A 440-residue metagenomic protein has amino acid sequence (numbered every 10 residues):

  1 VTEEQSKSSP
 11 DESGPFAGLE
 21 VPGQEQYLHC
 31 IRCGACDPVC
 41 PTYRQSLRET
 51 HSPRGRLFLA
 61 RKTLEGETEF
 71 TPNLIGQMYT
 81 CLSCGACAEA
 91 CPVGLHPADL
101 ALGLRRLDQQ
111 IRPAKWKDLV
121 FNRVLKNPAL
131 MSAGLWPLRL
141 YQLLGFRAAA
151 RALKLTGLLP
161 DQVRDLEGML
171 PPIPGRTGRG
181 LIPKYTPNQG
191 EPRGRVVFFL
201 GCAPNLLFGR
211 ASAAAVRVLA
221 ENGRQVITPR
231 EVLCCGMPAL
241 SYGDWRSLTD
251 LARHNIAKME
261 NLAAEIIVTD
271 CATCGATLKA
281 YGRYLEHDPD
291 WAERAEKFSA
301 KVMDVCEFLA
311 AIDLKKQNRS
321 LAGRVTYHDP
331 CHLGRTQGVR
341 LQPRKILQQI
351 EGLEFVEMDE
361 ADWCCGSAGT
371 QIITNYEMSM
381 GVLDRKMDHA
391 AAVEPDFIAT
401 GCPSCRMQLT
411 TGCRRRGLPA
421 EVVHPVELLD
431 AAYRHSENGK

Functional and structural regions predicted by a protein language model:
T2-L19, Y43-G76, G94-V120, L418-L428: Non-heme iron-sulfur electron-transfer modules
T2-P22, H51-P72, P192-R195, G209 (+3 more regions): Short, charged low-complexity linear segments at domain edges
G23, E67, L74, P183-K184 (+1 more regions): Active-site-adjacent structural elements in folded domains
Q24-Y43, T71, I75-L95, H332 (+1 more regions): Cysteine-centered iron-sulfur cluster-binding motifs in ferredoxin-type domains/subunits of redox enzymes
L28, L47-H51, E69, A239-R246: Alpha-helix capping and helix-loop boundary segments enriched in small/acidic/polar residues
A35-P38, R48-P53, Q225-T228: N-terminal glycine-rich anion-binding loops that anchor highly charged ligand groups
E65, A90, G243: Short His/Asp/Glu-rich catalytic/ion-coordination signatures at enzyme active sites or charged loops
P97-K440: Iron-sulfur cluster-binding electron-transfer modules in prokaryotic oxidoreductases
